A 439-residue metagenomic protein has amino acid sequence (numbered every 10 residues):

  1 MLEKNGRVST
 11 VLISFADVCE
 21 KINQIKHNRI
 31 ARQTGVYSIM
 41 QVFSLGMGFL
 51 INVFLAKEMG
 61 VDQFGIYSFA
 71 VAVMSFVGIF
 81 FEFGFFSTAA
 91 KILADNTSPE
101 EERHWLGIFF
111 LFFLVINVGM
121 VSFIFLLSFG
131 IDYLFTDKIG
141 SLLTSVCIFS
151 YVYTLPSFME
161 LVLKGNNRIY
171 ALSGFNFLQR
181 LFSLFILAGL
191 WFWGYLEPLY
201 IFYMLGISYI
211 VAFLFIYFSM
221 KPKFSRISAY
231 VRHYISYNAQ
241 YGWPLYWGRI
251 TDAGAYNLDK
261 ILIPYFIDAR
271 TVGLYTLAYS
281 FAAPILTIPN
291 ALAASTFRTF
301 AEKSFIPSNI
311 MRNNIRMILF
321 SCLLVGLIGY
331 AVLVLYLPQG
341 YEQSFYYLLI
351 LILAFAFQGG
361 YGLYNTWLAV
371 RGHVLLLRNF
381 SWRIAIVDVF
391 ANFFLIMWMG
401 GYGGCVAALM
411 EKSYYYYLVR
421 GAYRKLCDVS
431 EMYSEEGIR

Functional and structural regions predicted by a protein language model:
E3-D17, N28-F86, L184, W243-R270 (+4 more regions): Signature of the first transmembrane helix
I13-K26, I30, Y170, G194-M204 (+4 more regions): Interhelical loop/hinge segments that connect adjacent transmembrane helices in multipass membrane
N23-H27, A31, F129-V146, I328-G362: Interfacial segments at transmembrane-helix termini and the short loops linking adjacent helices
R32-S44, A70, S75, I79-S128 (+2 more regions): Membrane-water interface segments that mark the loop-to-transmembrane alpha-helix transition
Q33-G48, N176-S183, I201-M220, R232-R298 (+2 more regions): Transmembrane helical elements of multi-pass membrane transporters/channels
V53, F81-T97, G165, A278 (+2 more regions): Helix-loop junctions and terminal segments of transmembrane helices in multi-pass membrane transport/translocation
G140-T144, S173-K223, Y279, I384-V387 (+1 more regions): Hydrophobic alpha-helical transmembrane segments
V152-F175, A293, T299-E302, L353-R383 (+1 more regions): Membrane-interface junctions at transmembrane-helix termini in multi-pass inner-membrane proteins
